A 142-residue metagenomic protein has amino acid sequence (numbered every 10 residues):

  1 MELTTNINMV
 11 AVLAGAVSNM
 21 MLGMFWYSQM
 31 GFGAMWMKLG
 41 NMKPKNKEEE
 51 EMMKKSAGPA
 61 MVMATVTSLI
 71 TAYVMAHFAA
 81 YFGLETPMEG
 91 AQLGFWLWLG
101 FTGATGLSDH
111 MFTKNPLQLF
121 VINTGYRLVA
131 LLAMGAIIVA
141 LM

Functional and structural regions predicted by a protein language model:
M1-M142: Juxtamembrane/disordered regions of integral membrane proteins
